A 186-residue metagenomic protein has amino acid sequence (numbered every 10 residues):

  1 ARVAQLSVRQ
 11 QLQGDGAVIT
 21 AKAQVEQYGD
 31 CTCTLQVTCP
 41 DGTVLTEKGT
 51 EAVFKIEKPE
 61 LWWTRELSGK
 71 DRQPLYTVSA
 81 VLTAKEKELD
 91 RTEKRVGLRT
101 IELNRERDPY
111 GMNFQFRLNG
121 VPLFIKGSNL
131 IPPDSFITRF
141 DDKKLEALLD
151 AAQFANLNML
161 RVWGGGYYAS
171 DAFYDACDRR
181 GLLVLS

Functional and structural regions predicted by a protein language model:
A1-R161, Y168, R179: Secreted/periplasmic carbohydrate-active enzymes, especially glycoside hydrolases
G164-G165, A169-S186: N-terminal catalytic cores of secreted or lumenal carbohydrate-active enzymes
